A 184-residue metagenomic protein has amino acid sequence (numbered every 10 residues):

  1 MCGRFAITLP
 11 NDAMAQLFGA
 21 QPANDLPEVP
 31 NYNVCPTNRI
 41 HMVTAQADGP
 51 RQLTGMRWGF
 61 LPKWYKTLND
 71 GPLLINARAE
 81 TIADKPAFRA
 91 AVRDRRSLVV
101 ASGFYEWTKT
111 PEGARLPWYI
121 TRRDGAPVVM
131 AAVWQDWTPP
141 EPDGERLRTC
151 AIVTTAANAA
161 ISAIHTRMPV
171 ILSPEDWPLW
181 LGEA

Functional and structural regions predicted by a protein language model:
M1-A184: Short linear sequence motif anchored by a di-proline
